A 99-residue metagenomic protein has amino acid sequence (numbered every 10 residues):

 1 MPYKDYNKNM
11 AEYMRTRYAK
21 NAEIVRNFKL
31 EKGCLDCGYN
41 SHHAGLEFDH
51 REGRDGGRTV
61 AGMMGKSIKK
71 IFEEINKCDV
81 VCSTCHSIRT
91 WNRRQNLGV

Functional and structural regions predicted by a protein language model:
M1-R17, H43-E47, E52: BZIP DNA-binding basic region
P2, Y6-N9, N21, S67-K70 (+1 more regions): Conserved acidic
A11-I24, V60-K69: Short Cys/His-rich Zn2+-coordinating modules
A19-E23, N27-L30, Y39-N40, S87-R93: Surface-exposed helix-capping loop/turn segments at secondary-structure junctions
N27-G33, E74-C78: Short metal-coordination and nucleic-acid-contact micro-motifs, chiefly zinc-binding Cys/His arrays
C34-C37, C82: Short cysteine-rich clusters marking metal-coordination/redox-active sites
G38-K77, R89-V99: Histidine-centered nuclease catalytic patch
V80-S87: Local cysteine-cluster metal-coordination motifs and their immediate loop/turn environment, predominantly Fe-S cluster
